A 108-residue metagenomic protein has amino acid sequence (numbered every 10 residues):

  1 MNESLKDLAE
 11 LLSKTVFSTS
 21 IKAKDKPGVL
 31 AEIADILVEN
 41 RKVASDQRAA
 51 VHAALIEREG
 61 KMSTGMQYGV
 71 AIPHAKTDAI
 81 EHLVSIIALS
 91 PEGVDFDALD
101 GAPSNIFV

Functional and structural regions predicted by a protein language model:
M1-V108: Cytosolic covalent-transfer regions centered on His/Cys nucleophiles that carry phosphoryl or persulfide groups
